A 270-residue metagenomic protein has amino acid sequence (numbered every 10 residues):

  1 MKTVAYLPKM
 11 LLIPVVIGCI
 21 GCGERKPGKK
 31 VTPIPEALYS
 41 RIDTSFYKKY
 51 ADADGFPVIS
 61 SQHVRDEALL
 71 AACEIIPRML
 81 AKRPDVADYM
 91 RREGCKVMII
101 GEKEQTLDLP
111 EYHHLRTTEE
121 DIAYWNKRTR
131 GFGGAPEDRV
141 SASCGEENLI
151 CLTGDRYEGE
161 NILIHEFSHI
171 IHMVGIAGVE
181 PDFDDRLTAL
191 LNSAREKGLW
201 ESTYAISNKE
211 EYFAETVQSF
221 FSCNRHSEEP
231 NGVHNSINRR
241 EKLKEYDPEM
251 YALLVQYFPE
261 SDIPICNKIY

Functional and structural regions predicted by a protein language model:
K2-L11: Bacterial N-terminal signal peptides that target proteins for export
L12-I17: Hydrophobic alpha-helical targeting segments used for export or membrane insertion
C19-G21: C-terminal motif of bacterial Sec signal peptides marking the signal peptidase cleavage site
G23-G28: Bacterial lipoprotein signal-peptidase II cleavage site
E36-S40: Catalytic-loop region of hydrolases
I42-S45, I59, T117-E147, L152-T153 (+1 more regions): Metalloprotease/metallohydrolase-associated module, dominated by Zn2+-dependent proteases
S45-F46, A53-F56, R65-N192, S236-I237: Acidic/His-rich structured neighborhood in mature extracellular/periplasmic domains
Y50-D52, M90-E93, A205-F213: Extracellular/periplasmic catalytic domains that process cell-envelope and extracellular macromolecules
